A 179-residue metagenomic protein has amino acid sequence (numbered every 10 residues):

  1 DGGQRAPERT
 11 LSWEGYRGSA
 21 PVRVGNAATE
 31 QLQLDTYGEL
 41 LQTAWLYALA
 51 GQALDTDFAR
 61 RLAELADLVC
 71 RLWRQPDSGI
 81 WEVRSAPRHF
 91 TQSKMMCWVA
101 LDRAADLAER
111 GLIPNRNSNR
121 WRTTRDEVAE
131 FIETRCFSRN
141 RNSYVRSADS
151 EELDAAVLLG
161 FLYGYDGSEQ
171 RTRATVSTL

Functional and structural regions predicted by a protein language model:
D1-L179: Acidic, mature catalytic/reactive cores of soluble proteins
